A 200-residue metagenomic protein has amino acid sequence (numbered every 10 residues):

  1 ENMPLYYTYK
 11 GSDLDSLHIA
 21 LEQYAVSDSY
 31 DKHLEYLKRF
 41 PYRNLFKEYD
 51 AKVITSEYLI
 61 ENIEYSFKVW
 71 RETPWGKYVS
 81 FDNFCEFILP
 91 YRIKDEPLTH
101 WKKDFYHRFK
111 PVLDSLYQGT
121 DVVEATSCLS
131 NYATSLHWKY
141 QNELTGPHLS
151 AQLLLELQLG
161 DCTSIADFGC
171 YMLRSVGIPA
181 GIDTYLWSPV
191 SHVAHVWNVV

Functional and structural regions predicted by a protein language model:
E1-N131, S135, S175: N-terminal accessory/pre-domain segments preceding catalytic cores
E48, V53-S56, I60, W138-K139 (+3 more regions): Mature, folded catalytic cores of secreted/periplasmic enzymes
P111, S115-T120, A125-Y132, Q141-Q152 (+2 more regions): Hydrophobic/aromatic-rich core segments of domains that either
